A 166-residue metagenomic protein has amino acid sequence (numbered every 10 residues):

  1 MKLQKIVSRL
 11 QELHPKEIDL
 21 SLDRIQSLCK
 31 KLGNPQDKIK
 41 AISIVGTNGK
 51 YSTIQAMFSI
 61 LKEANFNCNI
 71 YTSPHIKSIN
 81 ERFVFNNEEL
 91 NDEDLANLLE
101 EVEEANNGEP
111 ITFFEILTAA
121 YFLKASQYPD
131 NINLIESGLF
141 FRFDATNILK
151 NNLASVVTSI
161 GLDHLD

Functional and structural regions predicted by a protein language model:
M1-K16: Charged, amphipathic alpha-helical linker segments immediately N-terminal to NTP-binding catalytic cores
I6, S21-R24, K40, T53 (+2 more regions): General structural feature for long, well-ordered alpha-helical segments within catalytic domains of soluble enzymes
S8-E12, K30-K40, A56-M57: Non-catalytic interaction surface on structured domains
L10, T47, C68, L134 (+1 more regions): Residue-level signal for inorganic ion chemistry
K16, L22, Q26-D37, E63-K150 (+1 more regions): ATP-dependent carboxylate-amine ligase catalytic core
K40-I44, S52-N69: A conserved segment at the C-terminal end of the G1
S43, V84, V156: Conserved beta-strand segments that form the floor/walls of ligand-binding pockets within enzyme and binding domains
A154-G161: Conserved beta-strand/loop subsegment of P-loop NTPase cores
